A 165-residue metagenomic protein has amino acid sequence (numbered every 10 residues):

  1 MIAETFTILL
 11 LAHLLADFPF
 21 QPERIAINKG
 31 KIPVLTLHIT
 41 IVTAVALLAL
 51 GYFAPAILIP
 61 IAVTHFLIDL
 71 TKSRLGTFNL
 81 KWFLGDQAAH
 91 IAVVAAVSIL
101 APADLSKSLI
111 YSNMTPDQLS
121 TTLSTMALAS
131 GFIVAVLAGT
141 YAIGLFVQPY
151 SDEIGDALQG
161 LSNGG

Functional and structural regions predicted by a protein language model:
M1-A16, R24-A44: Alpha-helical transmembrane segments and their cytosolic membrane-interface
M1-F20, M126-F146: Hydrophobic, membrane-facing alpha-helical anchors
T5-H13, P55-F66: Hydrophobic core segments of alpha-helical transmembrane domains in multi-pass membrane proteins
F18-K29, I68, K72-L75, G139-G165: Cytosolic, membrane-interface loops and tails of multi-pass inner-membrane proteins
P33-F53, I59, L84-S98: Multi-pass membrane catalytic core of lipid/isoprenoid biosynthesis enzymes
T64-A88: Membrane-interface helix-loop-helix junctions at boundaries between adjacent transmembrane segments
A95-K107, L128-D156: Transmembrane alpha-helix/helix-exit interface in multi-pass inner-membrane proteins
L105-L119: Membrane-interface helix termini and inter-helical loops of multi-pass transporters
